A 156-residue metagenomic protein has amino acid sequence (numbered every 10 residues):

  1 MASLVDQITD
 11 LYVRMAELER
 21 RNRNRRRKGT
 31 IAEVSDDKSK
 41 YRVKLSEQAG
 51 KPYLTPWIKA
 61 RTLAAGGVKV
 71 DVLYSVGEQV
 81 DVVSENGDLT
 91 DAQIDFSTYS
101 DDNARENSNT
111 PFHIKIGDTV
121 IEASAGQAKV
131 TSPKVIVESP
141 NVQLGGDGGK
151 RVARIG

Functional and structural regions predicted by a protein language model:
M1-R14, L18-N22, D71-E78, N86-G156: Right-handed beta-helix
R23-D37: Structural detector for short beta-strands of small beta-barrel domains
K28, T55-W57, D91-Q93: Well-ordered beta-strand positions in beta-sheet-rich domains
G29, L63, V152-G156: Small/flexible residues
K38-V43: Short aromatic-glycine-enriched beta-strand elements
S46-Q48: Extended, charge-rich alpha-helical interface modules
P52-D71: Beta-strand/loop nucleic-acid-binding surfaces
